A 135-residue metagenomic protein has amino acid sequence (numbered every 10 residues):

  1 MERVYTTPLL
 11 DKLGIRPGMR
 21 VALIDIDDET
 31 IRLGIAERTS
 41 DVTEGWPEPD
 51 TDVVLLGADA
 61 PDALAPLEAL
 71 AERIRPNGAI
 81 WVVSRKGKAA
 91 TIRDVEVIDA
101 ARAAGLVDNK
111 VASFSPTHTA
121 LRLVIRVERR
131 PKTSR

Functional and structural regions predicted by a protein language model:
M1-R16: Flexible, polar/low-complexity N-terminal or interdomain linker segments that lie immediately upstream of folded
L13, G18-D27: Conserved class I S-adenosyl-L-methionine
D28-G34, A89-I92: Short, charged/polar "capping" segments at the starts of alpha-helices and the immediately preceding loops
D41-T51: Short acidic low-complexity segments
V54-L64: Short, glycine-rich nucleotide/cofactor-binding loops
L64-E96: Mid-chain, well-packed structural core segment of small domains
R93-A112: Conserved Class I S-adenosyl-L-methionine
L106-R135: Class I S-adenosyl-L-methionine
